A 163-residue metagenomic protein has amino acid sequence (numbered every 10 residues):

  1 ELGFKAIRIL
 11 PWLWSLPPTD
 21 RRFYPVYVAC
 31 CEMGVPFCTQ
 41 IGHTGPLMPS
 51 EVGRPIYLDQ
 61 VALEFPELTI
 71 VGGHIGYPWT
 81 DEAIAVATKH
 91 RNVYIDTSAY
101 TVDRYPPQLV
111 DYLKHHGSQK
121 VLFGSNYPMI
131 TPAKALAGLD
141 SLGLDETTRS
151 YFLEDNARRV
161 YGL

Functional and structural regions predicted by a protein language model:
E1-F4, P25-M33, Q60-F65, I84-H90 (+1 more regions): Acidic (Asp/Glu)-rich catalytic clusters
E1-V52, D103: Active-site gating/metal-coordination segments in enzymes
K5-I9, F37-T39, I70-G73, V93-T97 (+1 more regions): Hydrophobic faces of well-ordered beta-strands that scaffold small-molecule active sites in alpha/beta enzyme cores
I7, C30, H74, I95 (+4 more regions): Conserved, mostly hydrophobic/aromatic
G42, G76, Y100-T101, P128: Catalytic metal-binding/acid-base residues of hydrolase active sites
P49-Y57, T80-K89, Y105-L113, I130-S141: Histidine/acidic-residue-rich catalytic or RNA/ligand-binding cores of hydrolases and nuclease-related proteins
V86-S125: Glycine/small-residue-rich hydrophobic helix-like segments
H115-L122, I130-L163: Mid-to-C-terminal alpha-helical segments outside catalytic/metal-binding sites
